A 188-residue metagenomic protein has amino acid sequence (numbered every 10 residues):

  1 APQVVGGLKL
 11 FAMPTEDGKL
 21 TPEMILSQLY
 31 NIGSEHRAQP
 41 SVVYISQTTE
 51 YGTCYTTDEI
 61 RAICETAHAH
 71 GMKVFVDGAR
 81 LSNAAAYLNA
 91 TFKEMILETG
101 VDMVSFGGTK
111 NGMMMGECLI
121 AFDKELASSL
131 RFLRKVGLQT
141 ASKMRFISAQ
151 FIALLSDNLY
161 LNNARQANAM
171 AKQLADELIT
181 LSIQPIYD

Functional and structural regions predicted by a protein language model:
A1-Y187: Conserved PLP-enzyme active-site core in the AAT-like
